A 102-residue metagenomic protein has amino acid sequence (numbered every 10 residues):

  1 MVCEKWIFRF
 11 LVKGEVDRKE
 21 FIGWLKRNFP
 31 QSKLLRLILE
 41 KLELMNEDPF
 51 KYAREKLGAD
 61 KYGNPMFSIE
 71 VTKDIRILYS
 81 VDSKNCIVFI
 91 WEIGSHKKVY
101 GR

Functional and structural regions predicted by a protein language model:
M1-D74, D82-F89, I93-R102: Basic, Lys/Arg-enriched alpha-helical interface segments
